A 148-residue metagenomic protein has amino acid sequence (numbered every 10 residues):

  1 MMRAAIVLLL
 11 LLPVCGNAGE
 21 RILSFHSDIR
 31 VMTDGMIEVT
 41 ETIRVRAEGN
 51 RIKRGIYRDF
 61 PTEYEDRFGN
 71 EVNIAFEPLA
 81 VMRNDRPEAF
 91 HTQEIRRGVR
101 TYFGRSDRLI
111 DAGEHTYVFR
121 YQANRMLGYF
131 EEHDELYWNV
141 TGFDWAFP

Functional and structural regions predicted by a protein language model:
A4-C15: Sec-dependent N-terminal signal peptides
N17-P148: Lumenal/extracellular ectodomains and adaptor appendage modules of the eukaryotic vesicle/secretory system
